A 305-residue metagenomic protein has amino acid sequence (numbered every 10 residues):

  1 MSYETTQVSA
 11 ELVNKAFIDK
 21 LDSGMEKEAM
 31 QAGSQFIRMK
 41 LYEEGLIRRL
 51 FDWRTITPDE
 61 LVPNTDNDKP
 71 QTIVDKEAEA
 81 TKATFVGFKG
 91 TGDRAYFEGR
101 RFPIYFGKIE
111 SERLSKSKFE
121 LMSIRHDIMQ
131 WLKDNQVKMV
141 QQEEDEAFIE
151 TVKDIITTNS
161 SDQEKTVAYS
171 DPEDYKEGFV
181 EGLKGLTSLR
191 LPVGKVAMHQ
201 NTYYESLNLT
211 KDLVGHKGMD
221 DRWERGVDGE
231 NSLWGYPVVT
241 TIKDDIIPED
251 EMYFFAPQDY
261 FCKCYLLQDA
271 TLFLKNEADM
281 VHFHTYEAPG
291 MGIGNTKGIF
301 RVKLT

Functional and structural regions predicted by a protein language model:
M1-I56, E60-L61: Intrinsically disordered, low-complexity, charge-biased terminal/linker regions in eukaryotic proteins
S2-E11, I18-D19, E26-K27, L209-T305: Sequence/fold signature of self-assembling virion shell proteins
A32-I47, G182, M252-A270: Short, Φ-rich (hydrophobic/aromatic) sequence segments
Q35-E110: Assembly/oligomerization interface modules of large self-assembling protein complexes
F106-K108, R190, S232, E277: A short, structural micro-pattern
S111-S188, L304-T305: Alpha-helical scaffold segments that mediate packing/assembly in large oligomeric complexes
L114-K118, V196-T202, D228-E230, I242 (+1 more regions): Helix N-cap / beta->alpha transition motif
I156-E230: Extended, solvent-exposed, turn-rich assembly/linker loops in the middle of proteins
